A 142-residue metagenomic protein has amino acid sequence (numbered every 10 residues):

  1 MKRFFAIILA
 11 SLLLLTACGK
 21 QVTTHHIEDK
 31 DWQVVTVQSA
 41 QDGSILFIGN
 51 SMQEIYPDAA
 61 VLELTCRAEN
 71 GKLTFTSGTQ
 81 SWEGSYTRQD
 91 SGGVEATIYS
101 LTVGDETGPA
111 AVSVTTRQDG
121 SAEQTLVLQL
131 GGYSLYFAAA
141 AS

Functional and structural regions predicted by a protein language model:
M1-A17: Sec-dependent bacterial lipoprotein signal peptides
A6, V22-E28, V114-A122: Short, surface-exposed loop and linker segments with low hydrophobicity and enrichment for Pro/Ser/Thr
C18-T36: N-terminal helix-cap/turn-to-beta initiation motif at the start of protein domains
D29-K30, Q124-L128: Conserved glycine-centered beta-strand/turn positions repeated across beta-sheet architectures
D31, N70-K72, S134: Structural motif
V37-G43, E63-S121: Contiguous, well-ordered beta-strand patches that form the walls/edges of small beta-barrel/beta-sandwich domains
S39-A60: Mixed-charge, low-complexity intrinsically disordered segments
T79-S91, V127-S142: Edge beta-strand at a domain terminus
